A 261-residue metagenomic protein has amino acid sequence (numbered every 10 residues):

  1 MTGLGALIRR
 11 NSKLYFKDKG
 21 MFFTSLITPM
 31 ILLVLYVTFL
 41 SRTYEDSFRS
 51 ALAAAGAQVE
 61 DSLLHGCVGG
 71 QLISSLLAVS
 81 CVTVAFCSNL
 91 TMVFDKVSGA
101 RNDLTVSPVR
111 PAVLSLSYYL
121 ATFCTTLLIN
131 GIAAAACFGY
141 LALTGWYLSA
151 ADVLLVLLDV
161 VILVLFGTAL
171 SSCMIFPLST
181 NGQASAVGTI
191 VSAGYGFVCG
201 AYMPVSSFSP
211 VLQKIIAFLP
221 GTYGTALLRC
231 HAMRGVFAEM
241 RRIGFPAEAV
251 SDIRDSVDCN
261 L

Functional and structural regions predicted by a protein language model:
M1-R9, G167, L212-F218: Short, membrane-interfacial amphipathic segments enriched in basic
R10, L14-S50, V68-A85, F123 (+2 more regions): Hydrophobic alpha-helical transmembrane segments of multi-pass membrane transport/permease proteins
G20-M21, V113, Q183, K214: Residue-level recognition of membrane-helix boundary sites in multi-pass small-molecule transporters
I31, H65-L143: Hydrophobic alpha-helical transmembrane segments of multi-pass membrane transport proteins
V34-T43, I175-H231, G235-V236: Transmembrane helix segments
S47-H65: Perimembrane loop-to-helix junctions flanking transmembrane segments
P111, L120-C199: Alpha-helical transmembrane segments and their short interhelical loops
C230, R234-L261: Alpha-helical transmembrane segments of multi-pass membrane transporters/translocases
